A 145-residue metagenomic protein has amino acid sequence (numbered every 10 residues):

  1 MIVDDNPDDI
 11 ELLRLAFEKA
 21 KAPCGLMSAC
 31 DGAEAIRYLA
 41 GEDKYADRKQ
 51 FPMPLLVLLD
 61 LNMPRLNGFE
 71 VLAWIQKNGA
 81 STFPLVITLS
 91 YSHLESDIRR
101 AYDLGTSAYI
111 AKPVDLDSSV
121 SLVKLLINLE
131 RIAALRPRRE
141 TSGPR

Functional and structural regions predicted by a protein language model:
L15, E70, T82-F83, S92-I110 (+2 more regions): Alpha4 helix (beta4-alpha4-beta5 surface) of REC/receiver domains from two-component response regulators
S28-K44, G68: Helix N-cap/capping motif at the beta->alpha junctions
C30, F69-T82: Short amphipathic alpha-helix used as the core "switch/output" element in two-component signaling
E34, V114-L125, L135, R139-E140: C-terminal output helix
A46-L58: Active-site beta3 strand of CheY-like receiver
L61-M63: Receiver (REC) domain active-site loop signature in two-component systems and cognate sites in sensor histidine kinases
R65-L66, I75, S96: Hydrophobic residue at a beta-alpha junction that N-caps the helix immediately following a catalytic beta-strand/loop
T88-L89: Hydrophobic/aromatic residues positioned on beta-strands within the core alpha/beta folds
